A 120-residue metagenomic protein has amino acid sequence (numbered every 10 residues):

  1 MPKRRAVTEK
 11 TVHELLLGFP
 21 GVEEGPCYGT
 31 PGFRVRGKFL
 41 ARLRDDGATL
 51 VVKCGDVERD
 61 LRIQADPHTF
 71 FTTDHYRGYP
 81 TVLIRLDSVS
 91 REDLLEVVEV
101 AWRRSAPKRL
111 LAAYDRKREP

Functional and structural regions predicted by a protein language model:
M1-P120: Charge-dense, helix-prone N-terminal extensions
